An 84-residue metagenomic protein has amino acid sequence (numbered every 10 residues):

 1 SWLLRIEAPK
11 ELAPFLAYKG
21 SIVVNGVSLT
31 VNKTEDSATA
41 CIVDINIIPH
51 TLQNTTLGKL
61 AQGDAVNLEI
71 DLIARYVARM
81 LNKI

Functional and structural regions predicted by a protein language model:
S1-I84: Conserved loop->alpha-helix
